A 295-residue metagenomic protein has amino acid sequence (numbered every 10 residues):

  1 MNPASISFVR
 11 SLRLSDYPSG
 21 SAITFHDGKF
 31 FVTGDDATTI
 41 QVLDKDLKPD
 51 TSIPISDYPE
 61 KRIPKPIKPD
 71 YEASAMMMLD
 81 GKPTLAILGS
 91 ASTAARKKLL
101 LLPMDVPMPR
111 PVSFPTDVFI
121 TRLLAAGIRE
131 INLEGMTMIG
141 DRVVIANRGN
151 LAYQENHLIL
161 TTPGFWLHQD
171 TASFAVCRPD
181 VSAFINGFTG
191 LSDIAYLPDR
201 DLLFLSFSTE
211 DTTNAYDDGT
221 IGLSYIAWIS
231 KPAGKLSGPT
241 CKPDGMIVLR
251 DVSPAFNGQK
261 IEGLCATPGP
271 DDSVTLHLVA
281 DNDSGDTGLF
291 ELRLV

Functional and structural regions predicted by a protein language model:
M1-V295: Sequence/structural signature of beta-propeller domains
